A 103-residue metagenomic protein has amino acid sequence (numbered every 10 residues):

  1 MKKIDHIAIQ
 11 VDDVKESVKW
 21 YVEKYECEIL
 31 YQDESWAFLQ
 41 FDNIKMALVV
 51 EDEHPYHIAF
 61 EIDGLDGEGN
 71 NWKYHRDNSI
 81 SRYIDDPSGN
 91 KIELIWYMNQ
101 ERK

Functional and structural regions predicted by a protein language model:
M1-V18, K45, Y56-I58, R102-K103: N-terminal beta-strand motif that seeds the catalytic metal site of vicinal oxygen chelate
K2, E34, D77-S79: Loop/turn position at the start of each blade in beta-propeller repeats
I7-A8, Y25, H75: A generic secondary-structure micro-motif detector that highlights 1-2 residue hydrophobic/ambivalent hotspots embedded
V14, E53-K103: Vicinal oxygen chelate
S17-V22, G89: Conserved active-site tyrosine of GNAT-family acetyltransferases
E26-C27, N70: Short aromatic/hydrophobic-glycine micro-motifs
C27-E61, K91-M98: Conserved short beta-strand elements that form part of the metal-binding/catalytic scaffold of enzyme active sites
